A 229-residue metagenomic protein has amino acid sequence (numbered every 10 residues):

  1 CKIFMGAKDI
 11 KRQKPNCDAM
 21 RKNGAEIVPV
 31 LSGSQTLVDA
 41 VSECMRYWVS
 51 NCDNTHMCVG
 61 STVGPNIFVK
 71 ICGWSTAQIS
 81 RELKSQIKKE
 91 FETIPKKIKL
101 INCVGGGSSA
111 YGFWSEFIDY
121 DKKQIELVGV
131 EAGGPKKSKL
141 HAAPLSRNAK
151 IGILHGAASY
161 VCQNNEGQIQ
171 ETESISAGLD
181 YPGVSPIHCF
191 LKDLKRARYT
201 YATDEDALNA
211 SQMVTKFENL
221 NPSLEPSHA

Functional and structural regions predicted by a protein language model:
C1-E43, K137-N148: Active-site-proximal loop->helix
C1-M5, K96-S109, L127: A short, small-residue-rich loop immediately preceding and capping a beta-strand
F4, V30, G60, C103 (+3 more regions): Generic beta-strand/beta-sheet core signal
I10, K14, L31-V38, S42 (+8 more regions): Electropositive phosphate-/nucleotide-binding environments in soluble metabolic enzymes
K11-Q13, C103-W114, K137-K139, P226-A229: Short glycine/serine/threonine-rich phosphate/pyrophosphate-binding segments that cradle anionic phosphate groups
V41-I67, F91, D119-Q124, G129-L220: Active-site/ligand-binding loops adjacent to catalytic centers
W48-V104: Active-site/ligand-binding-proximal alpha/beta "capping" segment
T76, S80, A110-Y111, S115: Conserved PLP-enzyme active-site core in the AAT-like
